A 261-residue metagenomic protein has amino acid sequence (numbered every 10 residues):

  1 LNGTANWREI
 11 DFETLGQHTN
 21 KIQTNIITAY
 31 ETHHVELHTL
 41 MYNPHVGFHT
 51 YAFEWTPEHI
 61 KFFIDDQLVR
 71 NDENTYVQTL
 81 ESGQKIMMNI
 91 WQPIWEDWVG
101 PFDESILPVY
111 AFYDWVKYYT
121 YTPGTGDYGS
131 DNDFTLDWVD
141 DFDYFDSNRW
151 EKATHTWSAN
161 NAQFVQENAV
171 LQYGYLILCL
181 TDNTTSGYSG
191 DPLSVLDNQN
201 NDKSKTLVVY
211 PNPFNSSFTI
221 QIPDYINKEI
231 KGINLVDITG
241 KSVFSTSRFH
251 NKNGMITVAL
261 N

Functional and structural regions predicted by a protein language model:
L1-P192: GH16 jelly-roll
L193-Q199: Extracellular low-complexity Ser/Thr/Asn/Gly-rich intrinsically disordered segments
Q199-Y210, F214-N261: C-terminal outer-membrane/trafficking sorting elements
